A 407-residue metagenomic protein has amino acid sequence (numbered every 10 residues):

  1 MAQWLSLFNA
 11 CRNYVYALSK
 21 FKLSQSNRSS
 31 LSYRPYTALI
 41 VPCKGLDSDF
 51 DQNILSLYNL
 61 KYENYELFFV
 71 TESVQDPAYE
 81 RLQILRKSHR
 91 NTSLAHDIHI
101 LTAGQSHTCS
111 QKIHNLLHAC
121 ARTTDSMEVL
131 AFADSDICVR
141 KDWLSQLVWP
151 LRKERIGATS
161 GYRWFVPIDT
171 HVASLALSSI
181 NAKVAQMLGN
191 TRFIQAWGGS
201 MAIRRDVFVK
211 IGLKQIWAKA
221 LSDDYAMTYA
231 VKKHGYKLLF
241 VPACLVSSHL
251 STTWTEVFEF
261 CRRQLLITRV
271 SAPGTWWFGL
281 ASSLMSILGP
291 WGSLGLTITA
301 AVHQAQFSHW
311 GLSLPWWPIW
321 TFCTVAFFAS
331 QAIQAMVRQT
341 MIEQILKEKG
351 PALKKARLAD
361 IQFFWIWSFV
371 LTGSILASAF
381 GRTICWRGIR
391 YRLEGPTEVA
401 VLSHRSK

Functional and structural regions predicted by a protein language model:
M1-Y33, Q186-M187: N-terminal membrane-anchoring/stem segments of glycan-assembly enzymes
N9-K20, S29, S282-T383: Membrane-embedded multi-pass helical conduit in multi-pass membrane proteins, especially envelope-biosynthetic
S32, L55-E66, S73-V74: Short, acidic, metal-binding catalytic loop of nucleotide-sugar glycosyltransferases
P35-A38, E66, A226: Cell-envelope/extracellular polymer assembly enzymes that use nucleotide-activated donors
L46-N59, P77-R81: Short, well-formed alpha-helical segments that are part of the catalytic scaffolds of diverse glycosyltransferases
R86, R90-E128, Q146-A218, F258-T268 (+2 more regions): Long helical/loop segments within the catalytic core of UDP-sugar-dependent glycosyltransferases, especially the large
A133-P150: Acidic donor-binding/catalytic loop of UDP-sugar-dependent glycosyltransferases, especially processive GT2
A220-M227: Acidic donor-binding loop at a coil-to-helix junction in glycosyltransferase catalytic cores that engages
